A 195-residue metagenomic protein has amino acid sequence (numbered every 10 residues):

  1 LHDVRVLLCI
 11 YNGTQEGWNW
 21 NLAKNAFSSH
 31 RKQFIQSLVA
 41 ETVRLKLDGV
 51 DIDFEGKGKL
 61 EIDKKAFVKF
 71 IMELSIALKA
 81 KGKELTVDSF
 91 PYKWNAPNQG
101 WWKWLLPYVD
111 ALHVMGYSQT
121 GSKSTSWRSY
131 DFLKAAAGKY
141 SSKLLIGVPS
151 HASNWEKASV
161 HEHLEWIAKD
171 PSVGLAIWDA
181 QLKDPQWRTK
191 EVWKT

Functional and structural regions predicted by a protein language model:
L1-T195: Secreted glycan hydrolases and related glycan-binding modules that recognize and/or cleave
